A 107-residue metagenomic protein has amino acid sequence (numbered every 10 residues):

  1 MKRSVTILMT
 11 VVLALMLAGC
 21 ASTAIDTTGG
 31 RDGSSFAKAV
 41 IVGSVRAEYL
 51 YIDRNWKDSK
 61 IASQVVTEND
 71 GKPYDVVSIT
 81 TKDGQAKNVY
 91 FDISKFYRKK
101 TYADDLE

Functional and structural regions predicted by a protein language model:
M1-M9: Bacterial N-terminal signal peptides that target proteins for export
M16-G19: C-terminal motif of bacterial Sec signal peptides marking the signal peptidase cleavage site
A21-T23: Bacterial signal peptide processing site
I25-T27: Intrinsically disordered, low-complexity, charge-dense segments enriched in Lys/Arg and Glu/Asp interspersed
D32-S34, L106: Extended, charge-rich alpha-helical interface modules
S34-L50: Solvent-exposed, low-complexity, repeat-rich "mucin-like" stalks and linkers
R54-V65: Charged, amphipathic alpha-helical segments
V66-E107: Short, compact, well-ordered microdomains
